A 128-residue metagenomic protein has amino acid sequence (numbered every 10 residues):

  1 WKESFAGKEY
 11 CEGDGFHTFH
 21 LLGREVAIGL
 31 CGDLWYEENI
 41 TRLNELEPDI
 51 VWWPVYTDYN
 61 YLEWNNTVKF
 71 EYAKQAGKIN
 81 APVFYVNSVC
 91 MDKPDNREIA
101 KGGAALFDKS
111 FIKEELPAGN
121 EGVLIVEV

Functional and structural regions predicted by a protein language model:
W1-L46, N60-F70, K74, V128: Active-site catalytic loop in hydrolytic enzyme cores
E37-G122: CN hydrolase (nitrilase-like) catalytic-core segments centered on the catalytic cysteine and neighboring Lys/Glu
